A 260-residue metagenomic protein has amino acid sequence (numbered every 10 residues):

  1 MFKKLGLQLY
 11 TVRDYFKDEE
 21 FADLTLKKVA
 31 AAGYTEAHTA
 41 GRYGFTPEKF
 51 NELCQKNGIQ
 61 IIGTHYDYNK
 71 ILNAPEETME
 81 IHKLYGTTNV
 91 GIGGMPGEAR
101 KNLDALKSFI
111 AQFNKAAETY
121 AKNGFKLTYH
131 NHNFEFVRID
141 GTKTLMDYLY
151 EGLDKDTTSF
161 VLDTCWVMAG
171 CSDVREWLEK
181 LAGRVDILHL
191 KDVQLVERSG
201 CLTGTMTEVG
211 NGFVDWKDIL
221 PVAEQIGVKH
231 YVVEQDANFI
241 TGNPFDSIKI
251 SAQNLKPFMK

Functional and structural regions predicted by a protein language model:
M1-A32, Q55, K83-G86, T142-L162 (+1 more regions): Histidine-acidic metal/acid-base catalytic patches
L7-T11, T39-G41, G63-Y68, I92-M95 (+4 more regions): A cross-domain feature marking catalytic cores of carbohydrate-active enzymes and several ubiquitous metabolic/repair
R13-E19, E36-K49, Y66-A74, G97-K101 (+4 more regions): Acidic-and-aromatic substrate-binding clefts and catalytic sites of carbohydrate-active enzymes
K27, E36, E48, Q60 (+2 more regions): Active-site acidic/histidine proton-transfer and metal-coordination neighborhood in alpha/beta enzyme cores
N51-N57: Glycine-rich loop at the start of a catalytic domain that most often binds anionic cofactors/ligands
